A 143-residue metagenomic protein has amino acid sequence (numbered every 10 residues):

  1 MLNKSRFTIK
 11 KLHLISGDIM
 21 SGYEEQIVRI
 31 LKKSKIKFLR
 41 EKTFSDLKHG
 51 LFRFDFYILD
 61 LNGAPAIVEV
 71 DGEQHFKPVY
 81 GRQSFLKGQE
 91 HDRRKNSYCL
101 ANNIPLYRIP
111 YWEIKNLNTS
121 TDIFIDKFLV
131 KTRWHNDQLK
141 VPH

Functional and structural regions predicted by a protein language model:
M1-H143: Nucleic-acid endo/exonuclease domains
